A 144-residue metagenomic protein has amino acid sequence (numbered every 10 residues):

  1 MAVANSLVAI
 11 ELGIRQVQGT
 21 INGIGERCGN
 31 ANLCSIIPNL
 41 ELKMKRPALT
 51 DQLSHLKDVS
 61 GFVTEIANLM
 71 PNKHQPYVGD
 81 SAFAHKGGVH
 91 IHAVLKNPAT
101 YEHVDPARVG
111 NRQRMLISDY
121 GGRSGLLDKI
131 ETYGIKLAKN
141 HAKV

Functional and structural regions predicted by a protein language model:
M1-A2, I24-C28, A84: Flexible loop/turn segments at secondary-structure boundaries
M1-L12, A31: Catalytic cores of alpha/beta
I10-V17, K43-P47: Secondary-structure transition/capping motifs at alpha-helix termini and the adjoining loop/turn into the next element
L12-G29: Glycine-rich phosphate-binding active-site loops on the catalytic face of alpha/beta enzymes
G13, I36, I130: Conserved, mostly hydrophobic/aromatic
G25-Q52, S60: C-terminal helical cap(s) of enzyme catalytic domains, especially alpha/beta-barrels
R46-V144: A mid-to-C-terminal "edge-of-domain" accessory segment
